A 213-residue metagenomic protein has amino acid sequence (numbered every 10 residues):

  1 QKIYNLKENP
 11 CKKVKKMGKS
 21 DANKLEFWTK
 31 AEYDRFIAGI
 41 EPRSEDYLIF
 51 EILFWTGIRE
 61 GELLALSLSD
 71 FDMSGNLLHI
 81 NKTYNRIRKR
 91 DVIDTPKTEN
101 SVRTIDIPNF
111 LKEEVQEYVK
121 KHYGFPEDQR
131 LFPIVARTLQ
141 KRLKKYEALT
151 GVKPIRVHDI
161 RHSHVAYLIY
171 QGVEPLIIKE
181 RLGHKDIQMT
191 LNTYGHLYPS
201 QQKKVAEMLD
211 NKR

Functional and structural regions predicted by a protein language model:
Q1-P10, M73, K82, K120-F125: Proline-centered turn/helix-capping motifs that create local helix->coil transitions or kinks
K2-E8, A22, P133-R137, K153-D159: N-terminal core-binding DNA-recognition domain of tyrosine site-specific recombinases/integrases
L6-L66, M73-S74, F110: Basic, Lys/Arg- and aromatic-enriched nucleic-acid-binding interface segment
K16, E32, A65-E117: Conserved tyrosine-mediated DNA breakage-rejoining catalytic core shared by Y-recombinases
A22, D46, S74, S101 (+3 more regions): Exposed loop/turn and edge beta-strand positions of beta-sandwich/beta-sheet ligand-binding modules
A31, P108-K153: Active-site/catalytic core of tyrosine-dependent DNA strand-transfer enzymes
R35, E41, K89-T95, N192-R213: DNA/chromatin major-groove-contacting recognition/catalytic segments
E51, W55, G61-E62, K145-L149 (+4 more regions): C-terminal catalytic core of tyrosine-transesterase DNA break-rejoin enzymes
